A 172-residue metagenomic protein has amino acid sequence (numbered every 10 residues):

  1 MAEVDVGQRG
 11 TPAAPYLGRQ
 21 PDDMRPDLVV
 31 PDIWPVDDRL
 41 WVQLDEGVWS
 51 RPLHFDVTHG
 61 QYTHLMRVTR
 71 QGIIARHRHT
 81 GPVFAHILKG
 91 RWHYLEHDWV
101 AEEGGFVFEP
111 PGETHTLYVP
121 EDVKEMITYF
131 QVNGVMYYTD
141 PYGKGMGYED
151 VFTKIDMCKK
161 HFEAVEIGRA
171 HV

Functional and structural regions predicted by a protein language model:
M1-G60, G145-Y148, F152-R169: A short, N-terminal "cap"/entry segment at the start of jelly-roll beta-barrel domains of the cupin/DSBH fold
S50-P52, T63-L65, F84, F106-F108 (+1 more regions): Conserved hydrophobic/aromatic beta-strand scaffold that supports enzyme active sites
P52-H59, G72-P82: Active-site region of the double-stranded beta-helix
V57, L95-T116: Short acidic-glycine-tyrosine-enriched beta hairpin
H64, R70, G81, V107-F108 (+3 more regions): Beta-strand-enriched cores of mature, soluble protein domains
T69-Q71, H79-E96, E102: Glycine- and acidic-residue-biased ligand/ion/polar-headgroup-sensing regions
E102, P111-P141: Ligand-binding loop in jelly-roll beta-barrel domains
